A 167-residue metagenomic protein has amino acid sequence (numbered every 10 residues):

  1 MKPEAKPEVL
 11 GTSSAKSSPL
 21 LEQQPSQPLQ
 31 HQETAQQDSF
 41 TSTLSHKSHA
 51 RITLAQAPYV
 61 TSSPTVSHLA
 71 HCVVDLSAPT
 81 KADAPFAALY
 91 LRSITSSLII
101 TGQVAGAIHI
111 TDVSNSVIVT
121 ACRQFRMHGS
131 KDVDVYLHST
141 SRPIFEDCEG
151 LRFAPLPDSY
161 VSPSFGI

Functional and structural regions predicted by a protein language model:
M1-T101, E149-I167: Charge-rich, low-hydrophobicity low-complexity segments
V60-T61, H71-C72, P79-A82, V104-A107 (+4 more regions): Extracellular beta-strand scaffolds
S96, D112-V117, A121-C122: Compact, well-ordered interaction domains used in eukaryotic information-processing assemblies
T101-Q103, T120: Short solvent-exposed loop/turn micro-motifs enriched in small/polar/acidic residues
T120, M127, K131-I167: Leucine-rich repeat domain C-terminal region
